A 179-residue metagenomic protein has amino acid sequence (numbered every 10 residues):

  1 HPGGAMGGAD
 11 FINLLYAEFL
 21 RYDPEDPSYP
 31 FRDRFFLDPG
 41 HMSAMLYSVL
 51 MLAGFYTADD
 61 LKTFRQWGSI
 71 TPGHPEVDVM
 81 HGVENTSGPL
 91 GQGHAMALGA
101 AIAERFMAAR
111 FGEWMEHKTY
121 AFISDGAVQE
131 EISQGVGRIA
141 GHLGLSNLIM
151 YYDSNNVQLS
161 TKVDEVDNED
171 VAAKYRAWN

Functional and structural regions predicted by a protein language model:
H1: Globin-like tetrapyrrole-binding proteins
A5-L143: Cofactor-binding active-site loop characterized by glycine-rich and histidine/acidic residues
D23-D26, M150-S154, A173-W178: Short acidic (Asp/Glu) and glycine-rich catalytic loops that position anionic groups and cofactors
M45, K118, I149-M150, A173: Intrinsically disordered, low-complexity segments enriched in small/polar residues
A109-M115, N156, V163-N179: Conserved thiamine diphosphate
H117, L145-L148, W178: Short glycine-/polar-rich loops that comprise or flank the Walker A/P-loop and associated switch/sensor motifs
E130, A140-D167: A short, conserved beta-to-alpha structural element at the edge of catalytic cores that scaffolds binding
